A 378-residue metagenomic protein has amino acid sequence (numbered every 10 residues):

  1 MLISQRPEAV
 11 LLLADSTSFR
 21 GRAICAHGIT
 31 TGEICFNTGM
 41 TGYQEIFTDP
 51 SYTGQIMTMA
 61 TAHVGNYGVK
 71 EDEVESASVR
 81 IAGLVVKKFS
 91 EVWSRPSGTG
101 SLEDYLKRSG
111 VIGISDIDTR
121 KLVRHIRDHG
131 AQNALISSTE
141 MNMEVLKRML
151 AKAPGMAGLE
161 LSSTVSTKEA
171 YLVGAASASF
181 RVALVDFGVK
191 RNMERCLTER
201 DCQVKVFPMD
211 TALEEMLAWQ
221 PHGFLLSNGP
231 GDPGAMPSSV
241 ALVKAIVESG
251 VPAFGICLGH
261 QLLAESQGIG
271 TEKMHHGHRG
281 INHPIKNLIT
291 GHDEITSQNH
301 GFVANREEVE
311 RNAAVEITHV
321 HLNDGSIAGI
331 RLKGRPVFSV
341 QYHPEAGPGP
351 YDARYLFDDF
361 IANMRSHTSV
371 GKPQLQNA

Functional and structural regions predicted by a protein language model:
M1-D210, E214-W219, G231-P233, G347-G349 (+1 more regions): RNA-binding accessory domains that recognize and position tRNA/RNA substrates
I112, R181, P252-F254, G270 (+1 more regions): Proline-centered loop/turn at the N-terminus of a beta-strand
D118, C257, H300, H343: Active-site glycine-centered loops adjacent to acidic/histidine catalytic or metal-binding residues that shape
S179-A183, Q203, P252, I295 (+1 more regions): Residues that mark the start of a beta-strand
R181-D186, T296-S297, F338-Y342: Active-site-proximal beta-strand elements of phosphoester/diester hydrolases
G223, S227-I295, G301-R306, G349-H367: Cysteine-nucleophile active-site neighborhood
H292-R335, N377-A378: Catalytic beta-strand/loop cores that center a nucleophilic Ser/Cys/Thr and support acyl-enzyme chemistry
